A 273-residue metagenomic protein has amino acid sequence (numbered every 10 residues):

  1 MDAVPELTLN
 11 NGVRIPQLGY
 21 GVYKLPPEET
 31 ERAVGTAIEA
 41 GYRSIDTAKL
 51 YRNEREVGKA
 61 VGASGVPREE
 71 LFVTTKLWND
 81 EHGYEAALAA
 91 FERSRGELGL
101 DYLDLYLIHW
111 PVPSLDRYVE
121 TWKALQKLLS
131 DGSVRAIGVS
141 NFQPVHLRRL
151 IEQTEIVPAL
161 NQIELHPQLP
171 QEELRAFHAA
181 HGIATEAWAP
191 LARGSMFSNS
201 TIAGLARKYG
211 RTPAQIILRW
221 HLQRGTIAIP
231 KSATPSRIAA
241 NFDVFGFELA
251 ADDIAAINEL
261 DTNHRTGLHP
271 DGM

Functional and structural regions predicted by a protein language model:
M1-L71, A192, A256: N-terminal binding-site loop/beta-alpha segment at the start of enzyme catalytic domains that lines or forms
D2-L7, R55, K59-G62, A90-R93 (+2 more regions): Alpha-helical scaffolding within the catalytic cores of extracellular/periplasmic polymer-degrading hydrolases
N10, G58-R68, E92-D101, L129 (+2 more regions): Acidic (Asp/Glu)-rich catalytic clusters
L25-A37, G83-L98, V145-L147, L169-P170: Short, acidic/polar
L25-E28, A48-E56, D80-E85, P113-D116 (+2 more regions): Acidic-and-aromatic substrate-binding clefts and catalytic sites of carbohydrate-active enzymes
Y42, L100-L103, V134, P158: A structural motif
K76-W122: Glycine/small-residue-rich loop that forms an oxyanion/phosphate-binding "nest" at active or ligand-binding sites
P111-M273: Beta/alpha (TIM)-barrel catalytic core signal, keyed to glycine-rich beta->alpha loops juxtaposed to Asp/Glu that bind
